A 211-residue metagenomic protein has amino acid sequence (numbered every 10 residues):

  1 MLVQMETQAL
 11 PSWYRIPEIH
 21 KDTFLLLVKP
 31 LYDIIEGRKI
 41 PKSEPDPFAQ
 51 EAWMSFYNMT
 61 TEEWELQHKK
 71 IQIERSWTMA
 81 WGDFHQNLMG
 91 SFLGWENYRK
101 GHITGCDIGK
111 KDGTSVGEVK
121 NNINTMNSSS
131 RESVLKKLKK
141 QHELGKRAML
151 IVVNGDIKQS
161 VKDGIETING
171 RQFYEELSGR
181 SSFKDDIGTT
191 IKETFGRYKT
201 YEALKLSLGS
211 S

Functional and structural regions predicted by a protein language model:
M1-F84: Interdomain/boundary linker segments immediately adjacent to catalytic/signaling cores
D22, E62-E63, N154-T167, E202-S210: A short, terminal or domain-edge coil/loop segment
N87-F92: Short Pro/Gly-enriched beta-strand edge/turn motifs at strand-loop
L93, C106-M126: Conserved catalytic cores of phosphodiester-cleaving nucleases, focusing on short active-site segments
N97-T104: Active-site metal-binding core of divalent-cation-utilizing nuclease and nuclease-like domains
N121-S182: Catalytic cores of nucleic-acid endonucleases
G179-S211: Non-catalytic C-terminal interaction segments of nucleic acid-processing enzymes
